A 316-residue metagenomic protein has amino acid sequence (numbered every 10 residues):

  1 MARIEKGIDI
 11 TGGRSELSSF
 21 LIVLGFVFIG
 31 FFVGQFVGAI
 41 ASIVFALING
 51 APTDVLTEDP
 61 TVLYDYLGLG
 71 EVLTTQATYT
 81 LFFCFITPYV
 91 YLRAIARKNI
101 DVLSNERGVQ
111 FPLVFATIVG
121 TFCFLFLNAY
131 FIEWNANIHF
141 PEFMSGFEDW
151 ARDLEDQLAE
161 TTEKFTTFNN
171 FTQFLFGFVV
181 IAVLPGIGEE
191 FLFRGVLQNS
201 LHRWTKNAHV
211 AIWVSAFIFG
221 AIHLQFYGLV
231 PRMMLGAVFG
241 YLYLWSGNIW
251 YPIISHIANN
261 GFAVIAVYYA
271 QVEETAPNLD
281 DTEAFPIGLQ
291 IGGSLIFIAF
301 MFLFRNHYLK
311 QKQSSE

Functional and structural regions predicted by a protein language model:
G7, I257-E316: C-terminal membrane module of polytopic membrane proteins
D9-F32, S104-C123, S246: Alpha-helical transmembrane segments and their helix-start/interface "positive-inside/aromatic belt" motifs in integral
V27-F31, C84-Y89, I118-F124, G288-Y308: Hydrophobic core of alpha-helical transmembrane segments in multi-pass integral membrane proteins
I40-A94, F111-F122, F143-F147: Alpha-helical transmembrane segments in multi-pass membrane proteins
T53-T57, D101-L184: Juxtamembrane helix-loop-helix connectors linking adjacent transmembrane helices in multi-pass membrane enzymes
Y64-F83, E155-L184, A284-I296: Hydrophobic alpha-helical transmembrane segments
G188-V214, L244-G247: Membrane-interface helix/loop boundary segments of multi-pass membrane proteins
F217-D281: Functionally important transmembrane alpha-helices
